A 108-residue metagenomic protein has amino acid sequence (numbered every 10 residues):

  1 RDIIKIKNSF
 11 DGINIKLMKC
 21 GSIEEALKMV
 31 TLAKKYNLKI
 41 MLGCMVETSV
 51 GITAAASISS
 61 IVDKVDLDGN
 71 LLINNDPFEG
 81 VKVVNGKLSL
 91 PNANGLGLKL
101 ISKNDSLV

Functional and structural regions predicted by a protein language model:
R1-A54, S59, N74-G86: Catalytic core of soluble alpha/beta enzymes
K64-D66: Short helix/strand-capping turn motifs
D68-I73: Beta-strand->loop->alpha-helix junctions that form or flank phosphate-binding loops in nucleotide-handling enzymes
P77-V108: C-terminal extensions of enzymes
